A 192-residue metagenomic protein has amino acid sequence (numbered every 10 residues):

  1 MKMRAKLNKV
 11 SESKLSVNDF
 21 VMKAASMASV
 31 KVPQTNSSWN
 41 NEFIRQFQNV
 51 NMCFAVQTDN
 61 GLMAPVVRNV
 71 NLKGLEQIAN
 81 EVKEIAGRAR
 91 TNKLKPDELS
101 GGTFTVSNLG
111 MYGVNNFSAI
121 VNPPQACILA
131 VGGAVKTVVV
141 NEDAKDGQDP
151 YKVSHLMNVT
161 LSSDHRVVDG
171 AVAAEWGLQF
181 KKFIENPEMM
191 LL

Functional and structural regions predicted by a protein language model:
M1-L192: C-terminal catalytic/motor cores of large multi-domain enzyme assemblies
